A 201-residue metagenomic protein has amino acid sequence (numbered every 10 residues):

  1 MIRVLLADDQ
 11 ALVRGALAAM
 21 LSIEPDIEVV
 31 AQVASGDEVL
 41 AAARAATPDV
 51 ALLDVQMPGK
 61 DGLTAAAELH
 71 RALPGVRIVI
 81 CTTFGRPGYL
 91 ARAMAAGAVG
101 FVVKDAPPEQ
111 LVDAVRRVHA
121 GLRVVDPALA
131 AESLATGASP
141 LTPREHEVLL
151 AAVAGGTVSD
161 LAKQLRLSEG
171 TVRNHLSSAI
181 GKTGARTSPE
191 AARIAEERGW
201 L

Functional and structural regions predicted by a protein language model:
A7-D8, V33, A51: Conserved sequence signature across two-component system core domains
D26-A34, A42, A185: Short hydrophobic/Thr-rich beta-strand motif most characteristic of the beta2 strand and flanking loop of CheY-like
S35-E38, P58-A65: Acidic catalytic/metal-coordinating carboxylates
A41, L63-G75: Short amphipathic alpha-helix used as the core "switch/output" element in two-component signaling
A46-L52: Active-site beta3 strand of CheY-like receiver
D54, T82: Active-site residues of response regulator receiver
G88-E147, W200: Short, flexible helix-to-coil linker/hinge segments that flank and couple to helix-turn-helix
G155-E190: Recognition helix of helix-turn-helix DNA-binding domains
